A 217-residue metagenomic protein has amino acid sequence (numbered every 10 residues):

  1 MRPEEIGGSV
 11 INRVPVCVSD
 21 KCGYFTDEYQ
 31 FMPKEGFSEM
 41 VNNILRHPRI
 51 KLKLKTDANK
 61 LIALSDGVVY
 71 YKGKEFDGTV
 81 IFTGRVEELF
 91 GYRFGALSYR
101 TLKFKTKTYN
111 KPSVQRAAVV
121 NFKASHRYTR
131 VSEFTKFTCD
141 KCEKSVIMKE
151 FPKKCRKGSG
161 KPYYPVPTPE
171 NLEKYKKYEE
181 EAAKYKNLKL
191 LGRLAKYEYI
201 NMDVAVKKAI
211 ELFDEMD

Functional and structural regions predicted by a protein language model:
M1-G78: Active-site/ligand-binding neighborhood in enzyme catalytic cores
R2-P3, L45, R49, F82-R85 (+2 more regions): Hydrophobic/aromatic-lined pockets within catalytic cores
S9-C17, F94, N201-L212: Surface-exposed flexible segments
Q30-F37, N121, E198-A205: Aromatic-acidic/polar surface patches that form glycan- and anion
L52, V80, V146-M148, N187-L190: Conserved beta-strand scaffold positions in the cores of enzyme catalytic domains, especially in NTP/NDP-utilizing
K53-D57, F134, L191: Conserved beta-strand termini and adjacent loop/short-helix elements that scaffold enzyme active sites in alpha/beta
I62-E181: Mid-domain catalytic core of redox enzymes that form a hydrophobic substrate pocket/lid adjacent to a catalytic redox
K161-D217: C-terminal catalytic lobe of FAD-dependent flavoproteins
